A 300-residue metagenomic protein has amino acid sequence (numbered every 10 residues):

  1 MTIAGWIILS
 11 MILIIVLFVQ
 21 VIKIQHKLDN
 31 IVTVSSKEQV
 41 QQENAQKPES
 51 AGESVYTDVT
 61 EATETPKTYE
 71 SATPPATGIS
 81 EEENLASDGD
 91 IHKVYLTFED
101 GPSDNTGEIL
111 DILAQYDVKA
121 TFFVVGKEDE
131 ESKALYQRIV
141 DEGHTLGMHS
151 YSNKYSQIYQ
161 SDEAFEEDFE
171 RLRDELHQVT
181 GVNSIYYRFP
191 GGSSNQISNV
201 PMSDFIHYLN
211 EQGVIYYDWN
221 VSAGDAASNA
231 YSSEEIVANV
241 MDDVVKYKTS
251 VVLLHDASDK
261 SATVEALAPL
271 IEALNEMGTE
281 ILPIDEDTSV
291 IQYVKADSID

Functional and structural regions predicted by a protein language model:
A4-Q20: Hydrophobic membrane-insertion alpha-helices, especially the h-region of bacterial N-terminal signal peptides
F18-Q25, V124: Structural signature of transmembrane alpha-helix termini at the membrane-water interface
K23-H26, T33-E43, D111, A262-E276 (+1 more regions): Surface-exposed flexible segments
K23-I91: N-terminal, intrinsically disordered, polar/charged segments of Gram-positive cell-envelope systems that serve as
T68-Q178, V182-N183, A273, S289: Active-site beta->alpha N-cap acidic-glycine motif
N153-L253, A257-N275, E280, E286-D287 (+1 more regions): Catalytic domains of cell-wall/extracellular-matrix polysaccharide-remodeling enzymes, centered on de-N-acetylation
